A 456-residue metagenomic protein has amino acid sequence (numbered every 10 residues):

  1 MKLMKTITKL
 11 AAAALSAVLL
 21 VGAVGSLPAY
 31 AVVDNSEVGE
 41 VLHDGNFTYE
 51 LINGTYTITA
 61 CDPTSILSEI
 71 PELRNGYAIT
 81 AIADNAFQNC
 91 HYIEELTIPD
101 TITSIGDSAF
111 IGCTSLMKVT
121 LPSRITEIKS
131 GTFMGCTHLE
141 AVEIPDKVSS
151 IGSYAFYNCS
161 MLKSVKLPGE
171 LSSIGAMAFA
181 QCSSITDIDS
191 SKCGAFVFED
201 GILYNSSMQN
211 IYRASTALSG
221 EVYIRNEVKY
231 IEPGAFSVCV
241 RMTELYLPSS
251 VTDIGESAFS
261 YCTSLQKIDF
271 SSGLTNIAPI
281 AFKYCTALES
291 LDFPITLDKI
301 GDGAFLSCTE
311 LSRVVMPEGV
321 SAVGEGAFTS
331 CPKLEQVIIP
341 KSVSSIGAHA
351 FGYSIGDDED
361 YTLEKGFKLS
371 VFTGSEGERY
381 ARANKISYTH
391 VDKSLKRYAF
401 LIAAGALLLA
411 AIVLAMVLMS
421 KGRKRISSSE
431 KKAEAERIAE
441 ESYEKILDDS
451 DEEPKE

Functional and structural regions predicted by a protein language model:
L3-P28, A404-A415: Sec-dependent N-terminal signal peptides of Gram-positive bacterial secreted proteins and lipoproteins
V21-E37, R397, L418-G422: Sec-dependent signal peptide cleavage junction
V32-Y49: N-terminal low-complexity, Pro/Thr/Ser-rich intrinsically disordered segments that act as propeptides or flexible
N46-T55, D62-A81, H91-S104, T114-E127 (+12 more regions): Structural signature of tandem-repeat unit edges
D84-A86, G106-A109, K129-M134, G152-A155 (+8 more regions): Consensus positions within tandem repeat domains that build extended binding/scaffold surfaces
E376-K385: Short, aromatic/basic amphipathic alpha-helical patches
D392-A406: Juxtamembrane/start-of-transmembrane alpha-helix segments at the extracytoplasmic/lumenal side of membrane anchors
K424-E456: Cytoplasmic C-terminal tails of single-pass
